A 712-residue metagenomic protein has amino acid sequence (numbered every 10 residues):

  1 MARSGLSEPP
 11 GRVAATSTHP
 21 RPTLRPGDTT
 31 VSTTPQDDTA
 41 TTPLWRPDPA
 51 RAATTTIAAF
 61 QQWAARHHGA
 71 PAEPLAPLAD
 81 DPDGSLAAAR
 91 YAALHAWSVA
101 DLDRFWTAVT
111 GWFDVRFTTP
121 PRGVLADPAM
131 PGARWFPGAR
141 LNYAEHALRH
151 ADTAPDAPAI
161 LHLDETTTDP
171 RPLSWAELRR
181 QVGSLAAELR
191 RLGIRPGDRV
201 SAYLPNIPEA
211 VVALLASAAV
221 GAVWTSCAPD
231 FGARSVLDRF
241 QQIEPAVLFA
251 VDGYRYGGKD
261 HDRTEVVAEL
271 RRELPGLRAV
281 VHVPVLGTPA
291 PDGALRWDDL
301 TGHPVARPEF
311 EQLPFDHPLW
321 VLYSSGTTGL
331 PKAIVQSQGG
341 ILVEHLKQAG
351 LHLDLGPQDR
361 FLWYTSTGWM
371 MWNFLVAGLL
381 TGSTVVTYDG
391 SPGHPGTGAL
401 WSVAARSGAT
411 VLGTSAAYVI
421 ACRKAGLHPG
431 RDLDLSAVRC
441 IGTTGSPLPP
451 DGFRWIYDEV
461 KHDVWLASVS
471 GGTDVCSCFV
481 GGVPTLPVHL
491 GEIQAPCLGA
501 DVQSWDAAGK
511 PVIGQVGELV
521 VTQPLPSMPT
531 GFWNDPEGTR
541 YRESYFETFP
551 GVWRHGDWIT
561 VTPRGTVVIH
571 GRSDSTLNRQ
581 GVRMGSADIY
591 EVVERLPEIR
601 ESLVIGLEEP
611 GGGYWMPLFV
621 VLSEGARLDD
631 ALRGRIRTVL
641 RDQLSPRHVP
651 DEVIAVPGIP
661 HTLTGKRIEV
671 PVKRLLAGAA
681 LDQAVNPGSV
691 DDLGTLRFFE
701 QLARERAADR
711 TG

Functional and structural regions predicted by a protein language model:
R3, G11-R12, R21-R25, V31 (+4 more regions): Structural core segment of the AMP-binding/adenylate-forming
L94-W97, A144, I160-L215, G232-L237 (+3 more regions): Conserved AMP-binding/adenylate-forming core of the ANL superfamily
D156-P158, H282, G293-Y323, L330 (+3 more regions): Conserved pre-ATP/AMP-binding loop-to-beta segment of ANL
A202, C227-D252, V267, G393 (+10 more regions): AMP-binding/adenylate-forming catalytic core of the ANL superfamily
P205, V247-V266, G287, D389-G393 (+3 more regions): Adenylate-forming
A279, L603-E609, P617-V621, R637-G712: Conserved C-terminal "lid"/linker of ANL adenylate-forming enzymes
L342-R360, M370-V411, A425-L427: Conserved AMP-binding/adenylation subdomain of ANL enzymes
R439-T566, R572-T576, I589: Conserved AMP-binding/adenylate-forming
